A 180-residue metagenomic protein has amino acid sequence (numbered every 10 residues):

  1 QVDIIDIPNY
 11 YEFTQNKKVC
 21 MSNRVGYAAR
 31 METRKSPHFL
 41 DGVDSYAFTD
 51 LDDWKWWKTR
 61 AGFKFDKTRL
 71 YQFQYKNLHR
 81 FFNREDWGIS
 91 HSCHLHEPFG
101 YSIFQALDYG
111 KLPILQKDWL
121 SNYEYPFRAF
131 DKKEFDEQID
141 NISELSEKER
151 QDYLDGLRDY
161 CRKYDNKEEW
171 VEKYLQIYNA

Functional and structural regions predicted by a protein language model:
Q1-N16: Donor nucleotide-sugar binding/catalytic pocket of nucleotide-sugar-dependent glycosyltransferases
N16-K35, D44-Y46: Conserved donor-binding/catalytic core segment of Leloir-type glycosyltransferases
W54, T59-N83, H96-E97: Conserved active-site histidine-acidic residue motif and adjacent donor-binding/catalytic loop of glycosyltransferases
H79, Y101-D108: Short alpha-helical segment that forms part of, or immediately flanks, the ligand-binding pocket in carbohydrate-active
I89-I103, Q116-Y125: Nucleotide-sugar-dependent
D108-Q116: Short hydrophobic beta-strand element within catalytic cores of glycosyltransferases and related nucleotide-activated
N122-N141: Change "using UDP/GDP/dTDP sugars" to "using nucleotide sugars
K133, E144-N179: A charged, aromatic-enriched C-terminal amphipathic alpha-helix characteristic of glycosyltransferases across folds
